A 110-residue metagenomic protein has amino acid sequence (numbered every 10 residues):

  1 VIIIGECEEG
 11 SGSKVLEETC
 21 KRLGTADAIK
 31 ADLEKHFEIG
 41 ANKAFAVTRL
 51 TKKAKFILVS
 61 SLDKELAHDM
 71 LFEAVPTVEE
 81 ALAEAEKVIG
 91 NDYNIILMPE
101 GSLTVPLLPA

Functional and structural regions predicted by a protein language model:
V1-A110: C-terminal non-catalytic interaction/assembly regions of soluble proteins
